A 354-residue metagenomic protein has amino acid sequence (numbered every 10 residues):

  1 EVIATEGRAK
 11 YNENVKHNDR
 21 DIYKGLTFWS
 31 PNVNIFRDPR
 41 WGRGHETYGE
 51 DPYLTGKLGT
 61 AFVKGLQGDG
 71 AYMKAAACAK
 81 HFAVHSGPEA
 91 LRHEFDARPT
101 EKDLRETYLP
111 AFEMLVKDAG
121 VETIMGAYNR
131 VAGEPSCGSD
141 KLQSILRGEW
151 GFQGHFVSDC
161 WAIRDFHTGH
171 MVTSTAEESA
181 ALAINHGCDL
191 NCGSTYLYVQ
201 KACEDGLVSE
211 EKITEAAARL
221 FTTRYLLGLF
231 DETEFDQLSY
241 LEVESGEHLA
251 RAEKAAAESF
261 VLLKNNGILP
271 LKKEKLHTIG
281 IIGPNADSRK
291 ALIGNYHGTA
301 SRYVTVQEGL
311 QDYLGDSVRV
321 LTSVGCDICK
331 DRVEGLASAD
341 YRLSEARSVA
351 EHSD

Functional and structural regions predicted by a protein language model:
E1-D354: Glycoside hydrolase catalytic-domain context in secreted enzymes
